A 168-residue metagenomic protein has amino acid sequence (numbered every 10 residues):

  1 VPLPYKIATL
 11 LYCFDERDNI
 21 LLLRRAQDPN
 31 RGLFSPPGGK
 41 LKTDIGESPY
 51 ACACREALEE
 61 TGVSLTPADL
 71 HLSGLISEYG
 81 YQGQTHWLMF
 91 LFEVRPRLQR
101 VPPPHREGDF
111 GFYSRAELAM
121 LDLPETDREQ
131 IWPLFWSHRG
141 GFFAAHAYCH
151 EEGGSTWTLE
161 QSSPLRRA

Functional and structural regions predicted by a protein language model:
V1-L21: Conserved N-terminal beta-strand and adjoining loop/helix that marks the start of the Nudix/MutT-like hydrolase domain
P29-F34, H86: A conserved beta-turn-beta hairpin within the catalytic core of GNAT-like acetyltransferases that forms part
P37: Substrate-binding/active-site groove segments that recognize and process beta-1,4-linked N-acetyl-hexosamine
L41-A68, S77-Q130, T156-R167: Unchanged
E125-F142: Non-DNA-binding regulatory cores of transcription-related proteins, predominantly C-terminal effector-binding
S137-A168: Charged phosphate-binding loop/patch that engages nucleotide di/tri-phosphates or the phosphate backbone of nucleic
